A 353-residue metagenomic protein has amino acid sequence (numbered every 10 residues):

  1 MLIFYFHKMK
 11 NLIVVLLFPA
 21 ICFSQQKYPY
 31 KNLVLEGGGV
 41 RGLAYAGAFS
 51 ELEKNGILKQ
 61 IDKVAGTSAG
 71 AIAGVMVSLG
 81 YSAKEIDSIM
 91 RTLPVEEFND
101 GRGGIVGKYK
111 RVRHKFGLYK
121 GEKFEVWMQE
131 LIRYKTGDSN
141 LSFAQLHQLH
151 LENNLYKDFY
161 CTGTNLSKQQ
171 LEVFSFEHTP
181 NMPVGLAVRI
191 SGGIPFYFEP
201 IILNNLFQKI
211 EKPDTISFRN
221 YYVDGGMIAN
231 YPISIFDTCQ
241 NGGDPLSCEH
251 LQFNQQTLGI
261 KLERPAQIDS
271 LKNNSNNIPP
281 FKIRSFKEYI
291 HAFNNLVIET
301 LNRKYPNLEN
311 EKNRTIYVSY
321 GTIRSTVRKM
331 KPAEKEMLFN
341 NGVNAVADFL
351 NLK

Functional and structural regions predicted by a protein language model:
F4-F6, L118: Glycine-centered signal
Y5, N11-I21: Sec-dependent N-terminal signal peptides
Q25-V64, M76-K353: Patatin-like phospholipase
G66, G70: Gly/Ala-rich beta-loop-alpha elbow adjacent to hydrolase catalytic centers
A73: Catalytic DNA-binding helix-loop module of base-excision-repair DNA glycosylases/AP lyases
